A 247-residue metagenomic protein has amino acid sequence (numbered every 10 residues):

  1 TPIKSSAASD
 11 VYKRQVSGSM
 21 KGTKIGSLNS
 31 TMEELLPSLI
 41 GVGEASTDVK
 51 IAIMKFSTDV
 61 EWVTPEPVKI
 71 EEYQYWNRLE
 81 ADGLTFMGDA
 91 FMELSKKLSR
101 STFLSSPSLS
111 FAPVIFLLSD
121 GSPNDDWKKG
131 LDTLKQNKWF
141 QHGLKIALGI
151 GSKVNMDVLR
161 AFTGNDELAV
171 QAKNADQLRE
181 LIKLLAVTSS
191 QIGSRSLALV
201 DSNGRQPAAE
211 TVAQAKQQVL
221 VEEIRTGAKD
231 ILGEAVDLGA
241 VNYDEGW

Functional and structural regions predicted by a protein language model:
T1-A8, Y12: Single conserved hydrophobic/aromatic residue that forms the stacking wall/gate of nucleotide- or nucleobase-binding
K13-S17, L28, I53, L94 (+1 more regions): DG-centered beta-turn motif at the end of beta-strands
G18-D48: …and closely analogous acidic/polar surface helices at protein-protein or active-site interfaces in A-domain-like
G43-E44, K135-G143: Arginine/glycine-rich "motif VI" loop of SF2 helicases in the C-terminal RecA-like domain
T47-R78, D157-F162: Short beta-strand-loop
E61, Y73-F111, N124-D126, L144-D157 (+1 more regions): Von Willebrand factor
Q74-Y75, S152-G204: Von Willebrand factor A/integrin I-like adhesion domains
G151, A175, R179, G193-W247: Extended acidic, low-complexity intrinsically disordered regions
